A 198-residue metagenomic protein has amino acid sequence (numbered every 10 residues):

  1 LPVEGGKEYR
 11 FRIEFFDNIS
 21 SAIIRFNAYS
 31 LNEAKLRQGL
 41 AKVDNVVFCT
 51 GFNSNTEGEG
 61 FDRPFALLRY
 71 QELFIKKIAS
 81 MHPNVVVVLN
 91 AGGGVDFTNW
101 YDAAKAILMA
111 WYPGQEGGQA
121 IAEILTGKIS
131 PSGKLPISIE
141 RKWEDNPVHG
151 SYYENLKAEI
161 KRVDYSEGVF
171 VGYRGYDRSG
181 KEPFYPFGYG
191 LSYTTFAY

Functional and structural regions predicted by a protein language model:
L1-A197: C-terminal non-catalytic regions of proteins with extracellular/luminal or membrane-system context
